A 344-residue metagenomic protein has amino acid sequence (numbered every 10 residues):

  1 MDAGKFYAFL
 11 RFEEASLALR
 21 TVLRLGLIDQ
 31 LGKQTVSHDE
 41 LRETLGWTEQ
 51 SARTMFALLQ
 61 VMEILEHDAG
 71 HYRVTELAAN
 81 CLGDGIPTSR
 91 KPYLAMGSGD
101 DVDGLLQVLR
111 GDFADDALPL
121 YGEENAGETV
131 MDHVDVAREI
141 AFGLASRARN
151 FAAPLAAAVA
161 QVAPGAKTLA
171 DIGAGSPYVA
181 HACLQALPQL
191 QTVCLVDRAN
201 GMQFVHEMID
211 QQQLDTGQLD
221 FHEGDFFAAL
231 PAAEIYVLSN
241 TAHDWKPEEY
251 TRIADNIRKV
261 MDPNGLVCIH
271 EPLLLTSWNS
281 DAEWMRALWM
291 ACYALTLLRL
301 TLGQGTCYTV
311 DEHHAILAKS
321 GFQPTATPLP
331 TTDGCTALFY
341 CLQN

Functional and structural regions predicted by a protein language model:
M1-Q60, E66-H67, Q161, A170-N344: Alpha-helical subdomain
A3-V22, D29-Q30, A52-K167: Conserved Class I S-adenosyl-L-methionine-dependent methyltransferase catalytic core
